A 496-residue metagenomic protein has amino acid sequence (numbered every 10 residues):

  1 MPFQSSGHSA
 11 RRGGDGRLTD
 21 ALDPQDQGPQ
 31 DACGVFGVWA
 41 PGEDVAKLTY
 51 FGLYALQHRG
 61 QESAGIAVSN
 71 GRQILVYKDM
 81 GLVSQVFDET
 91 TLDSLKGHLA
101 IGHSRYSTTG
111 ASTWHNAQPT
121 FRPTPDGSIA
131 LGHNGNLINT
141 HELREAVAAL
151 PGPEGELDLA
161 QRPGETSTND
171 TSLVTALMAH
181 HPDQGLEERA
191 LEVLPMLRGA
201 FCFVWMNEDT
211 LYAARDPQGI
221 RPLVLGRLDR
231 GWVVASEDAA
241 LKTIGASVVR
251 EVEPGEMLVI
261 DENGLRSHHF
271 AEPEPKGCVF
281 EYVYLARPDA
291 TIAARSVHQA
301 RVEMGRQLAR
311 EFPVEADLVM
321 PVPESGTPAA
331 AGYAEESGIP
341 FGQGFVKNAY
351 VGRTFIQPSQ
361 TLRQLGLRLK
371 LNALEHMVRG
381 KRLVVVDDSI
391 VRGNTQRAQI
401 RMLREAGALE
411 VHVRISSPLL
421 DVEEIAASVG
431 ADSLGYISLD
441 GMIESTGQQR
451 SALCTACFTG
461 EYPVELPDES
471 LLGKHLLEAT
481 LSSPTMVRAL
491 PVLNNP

Functional and structural regions predicted by a protein language model:
P2-P254, V259-A316, V322, E410: Conserved short alpha-helical segments that host acidic/polar catalytic motifs at enzyme active sites
P153-L157, D183-Q184, P313-D317, E335-G342 (+2 more regions): Secondary-structure transition/capping motifs at alpha-helix termini and the adjoining loop/turn into the next element
S167-T168, S172-T175, F341-G352, V429-T446: A conserved beta-strand->alpha-helix junction
S172-Q184, P323, A331, E335-R353: Amphipathic alpha-helical
L194, D209-T210, G245-S247, E251 (+2 more regions): PRPP-dependent phosphoribosyltransferase catalytic core
R230-E237, T354-R368, A408, V413: Flexible glycine/proline-rich, aromatic-decorated loop/lid segments
V319, G326-Y333, S337, F341 (+1 more regions): Extended, hydrophobic alpha-helical segments in both membrane/secreted and soluble proteins
G338-L383, N394, L420: Short, glycine/charge-rich flexible loops or terminal/linker lids adjacent to PRPP-binding catalytic cores
